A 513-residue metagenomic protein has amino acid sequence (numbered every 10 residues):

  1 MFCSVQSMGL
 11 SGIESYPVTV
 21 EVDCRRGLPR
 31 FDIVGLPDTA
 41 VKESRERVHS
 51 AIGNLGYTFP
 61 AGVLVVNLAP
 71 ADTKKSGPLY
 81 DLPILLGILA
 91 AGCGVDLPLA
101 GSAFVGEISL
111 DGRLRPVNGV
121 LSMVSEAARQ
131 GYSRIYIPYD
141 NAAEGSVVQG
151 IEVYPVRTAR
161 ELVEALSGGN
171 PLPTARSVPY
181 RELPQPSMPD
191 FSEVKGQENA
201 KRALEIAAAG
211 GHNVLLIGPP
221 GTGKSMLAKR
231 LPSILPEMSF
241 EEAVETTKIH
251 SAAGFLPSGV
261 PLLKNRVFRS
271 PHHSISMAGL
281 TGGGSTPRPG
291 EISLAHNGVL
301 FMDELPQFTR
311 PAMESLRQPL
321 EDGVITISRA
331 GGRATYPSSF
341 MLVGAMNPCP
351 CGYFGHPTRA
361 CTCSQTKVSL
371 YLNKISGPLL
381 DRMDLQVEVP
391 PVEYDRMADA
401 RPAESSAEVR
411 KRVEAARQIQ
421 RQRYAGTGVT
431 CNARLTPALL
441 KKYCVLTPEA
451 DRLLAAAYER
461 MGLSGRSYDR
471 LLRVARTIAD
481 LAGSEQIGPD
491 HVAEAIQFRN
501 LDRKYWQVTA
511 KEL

Functional and structural regions predicted by a protein language model:
M1-L215, P219-S225, S467-Y468, E485-L513: Peripheral, non-AAA+ core regions of ATP-driven protein-machinery
V18-C24, L280, D384-V387: Short beta-strand elements
A40-R45, P60, N67-G77, P287 (+1 more regions): Basic, amphipathic alpha-helical bundle interface domains used for macromolecular binding and assembly
D111, M302-T309, G352: Catalytic P-loop NTPase motifs of RecA-like helicase/translocase cores
G168-I206, G210, E237-I292: P-loop NTPase nucleotide-binding/switch module
L216-P257, D322: Walker A/P-loop
N297, D303-E304, S315: Walker B catalytic acidic pair
